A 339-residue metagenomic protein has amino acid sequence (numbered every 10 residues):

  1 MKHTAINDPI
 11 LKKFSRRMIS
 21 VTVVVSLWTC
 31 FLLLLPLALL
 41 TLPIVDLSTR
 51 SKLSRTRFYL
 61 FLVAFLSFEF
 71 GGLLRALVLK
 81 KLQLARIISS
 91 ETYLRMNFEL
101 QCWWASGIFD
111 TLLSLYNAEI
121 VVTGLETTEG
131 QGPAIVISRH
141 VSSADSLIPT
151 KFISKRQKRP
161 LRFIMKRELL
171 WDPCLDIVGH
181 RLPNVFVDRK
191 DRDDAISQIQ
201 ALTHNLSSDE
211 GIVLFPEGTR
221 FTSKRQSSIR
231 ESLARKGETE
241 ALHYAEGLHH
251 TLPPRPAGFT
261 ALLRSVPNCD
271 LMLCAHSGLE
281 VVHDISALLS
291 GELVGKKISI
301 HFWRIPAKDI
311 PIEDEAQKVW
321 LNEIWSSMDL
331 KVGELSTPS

Functional and structural regions predicted by a protein language model:
M1-G132: Membrane-proximal helical "anchor" segments flanking the first transmembrane region of inner-membrane enzymes
L74-G107, S114-L115, G130, A134-R192: Catalytic core of membrane glycerolipid acyltransferases/transacylases, capturing the structured, soluble-facing
G107, S197, P254-A257: Short, conserved clusters of charged catalytic residues that mark active-site and nucleotide-handling motifs
K155, R159, R167-N184, L206-E313: A cross-family acyltransferase "interaction/gating" segment
D193-H204: A Trp-anchored, charged/polar loop motif used as the substrate-binding/catalytic surface of acyl/ester-handling
P311-S339: Accessory terminal regions of nucleic-acid processing enzymes
